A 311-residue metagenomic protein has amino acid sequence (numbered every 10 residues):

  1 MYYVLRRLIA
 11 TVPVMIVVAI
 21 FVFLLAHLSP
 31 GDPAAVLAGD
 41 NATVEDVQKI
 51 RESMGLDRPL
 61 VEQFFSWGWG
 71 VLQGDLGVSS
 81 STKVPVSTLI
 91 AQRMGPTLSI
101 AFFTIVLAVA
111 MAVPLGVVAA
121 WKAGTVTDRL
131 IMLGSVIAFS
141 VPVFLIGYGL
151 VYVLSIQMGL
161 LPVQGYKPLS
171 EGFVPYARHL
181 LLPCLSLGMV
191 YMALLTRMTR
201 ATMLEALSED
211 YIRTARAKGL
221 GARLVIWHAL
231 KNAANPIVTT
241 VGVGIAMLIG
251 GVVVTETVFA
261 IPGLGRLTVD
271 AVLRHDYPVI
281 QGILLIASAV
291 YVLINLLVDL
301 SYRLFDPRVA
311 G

Functional and structural regions predicted by a protein language model:
M1-Y2, M94-T127, V143, G172-G311: Alpha-helical transmembrane segments of integral membrane proteins, especially multi-pass inner/plasma-membrane
L5-M15: N-terminal signal-anchor/signal peptide hydrophobic helix marking the start of the first transmembrane segment
T11, R93, T97, L133-V136 (+2 more regions): Residue-level signal for discrete positions within transmembrane alpha-helices of multi-pass small-molecule
V14-F65, S79, V84, M158-H179: Hydrophobic alpha-helical transmembrane segments of membrane transport/permease proteins and related membrane-embedded
M15-I20, V136-G149, V241-A246: Hydrophobic alpha-helical membrane-insertion segments
A42-G74, L181, I212, A260-A271: Short hydrophobic, aromatic-rich alpha-helical segments embedded in or entering the lipid bilayer of multi-pass
D57-V113: An internal, D/E-rich "acidic patch" concept
K83, M132-R197: Membrane-water interface segments at transmembrane-helix boundaries in multipass membrane proteins
